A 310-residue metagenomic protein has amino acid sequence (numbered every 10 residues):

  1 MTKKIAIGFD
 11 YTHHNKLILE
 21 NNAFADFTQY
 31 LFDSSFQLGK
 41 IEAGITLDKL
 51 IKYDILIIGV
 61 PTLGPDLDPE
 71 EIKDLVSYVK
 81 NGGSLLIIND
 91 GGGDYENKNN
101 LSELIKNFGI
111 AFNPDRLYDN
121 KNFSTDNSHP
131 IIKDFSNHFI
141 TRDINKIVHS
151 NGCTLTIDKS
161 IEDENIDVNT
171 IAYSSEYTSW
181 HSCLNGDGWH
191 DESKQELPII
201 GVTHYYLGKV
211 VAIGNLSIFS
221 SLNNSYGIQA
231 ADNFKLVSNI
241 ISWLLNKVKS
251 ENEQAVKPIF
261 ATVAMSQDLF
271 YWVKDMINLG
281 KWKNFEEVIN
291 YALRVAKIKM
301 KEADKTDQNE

Functional and structural regions predicted by a protein language model:
M1-K257, K297: Short, surface-exposed patches at the edges or C-terminal ends of soluble domains, predominantly
I7, T262-M265, L293, D304: Intrinsic disorder/low-complexity segments
F9, I157, S175, A231 (+3 more regions): Intrinsic disorder/low-complexity signal
A230-F234, V263, K283: Short, well-ordered coil↔helix boundary/capping segments
E251-I277, E286, E310: Short Lys/Arg-rich basic patches
F270, L279-D307: Short, basic amphipathic alpha-helical segments that act as recognition/interaction helices in nucleic-acid-binding
